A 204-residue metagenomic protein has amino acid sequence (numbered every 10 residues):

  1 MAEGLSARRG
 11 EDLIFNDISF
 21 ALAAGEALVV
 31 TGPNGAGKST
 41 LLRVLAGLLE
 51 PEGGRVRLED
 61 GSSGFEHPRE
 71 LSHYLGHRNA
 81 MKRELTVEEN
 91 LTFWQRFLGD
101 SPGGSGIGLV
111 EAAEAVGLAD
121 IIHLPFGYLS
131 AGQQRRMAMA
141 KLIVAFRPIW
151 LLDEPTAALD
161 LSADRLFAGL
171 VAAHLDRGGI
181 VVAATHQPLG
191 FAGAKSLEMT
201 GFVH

Functional and structural regions predicted by a protein language model:
A46: Helix-to-loop junction immediately C-terminal to a conserved catalytic motif
P51-E70: Conserved ABC transporter NBD signature motif
R78, R83-G99, G108: Q-loop/switch helix immediately C-terminal to the Walker
E84, P125-S130: Conserved ABC ATPase signature
T92, G104-I121: Conserved ABC ATPase "signature" region
M139, G178: Hydrophobic anchor residue at the start of the ABC signature
V144-P148: A short, proline-enriched helix->beta-strand linker immediately N-terminal to the Walker B motif in ABC-type P-loop
W150-E154: Catalytic Walker B motif of ABC-type/P-loop ATPase nucleotide-binding domains
